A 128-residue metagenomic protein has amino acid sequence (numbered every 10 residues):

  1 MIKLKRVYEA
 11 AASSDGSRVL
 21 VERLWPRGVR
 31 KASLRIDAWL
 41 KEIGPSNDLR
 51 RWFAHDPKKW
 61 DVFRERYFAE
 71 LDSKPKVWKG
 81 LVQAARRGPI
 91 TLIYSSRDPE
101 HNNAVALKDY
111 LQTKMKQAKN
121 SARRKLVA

Functional and structural regions predicted by a protein language model:
M1-A128: Residues lining hydrophobic/aromatic ligand-binding pockets adjacent to catalytic sites
